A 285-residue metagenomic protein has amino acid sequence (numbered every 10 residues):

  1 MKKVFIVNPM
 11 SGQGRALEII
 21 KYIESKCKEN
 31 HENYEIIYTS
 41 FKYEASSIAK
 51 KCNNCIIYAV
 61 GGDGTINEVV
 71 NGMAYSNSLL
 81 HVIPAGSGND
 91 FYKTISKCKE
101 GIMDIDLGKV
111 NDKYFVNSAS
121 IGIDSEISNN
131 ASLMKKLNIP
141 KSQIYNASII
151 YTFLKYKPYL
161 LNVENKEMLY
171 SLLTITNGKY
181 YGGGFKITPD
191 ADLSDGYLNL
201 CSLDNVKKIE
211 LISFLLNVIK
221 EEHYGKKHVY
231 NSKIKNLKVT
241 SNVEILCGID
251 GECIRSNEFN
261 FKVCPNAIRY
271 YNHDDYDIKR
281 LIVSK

Functional and structural regions predicted by a protein language model:
M1-I57, N67, D277, I282-K285: ATP/NTP phosphate-donor binding region
P9, V60-G62, I83-A85: Glycine-rich beta-strand-to-loop/alpha-helix junction loops that act as flexible
I37-T39, Y75-S171: Catalytic core of DAGKc-family lipid kinases
T65-S76: Short Gly/Thr/Asp-enriched flexible loops that form oxyanion-binding sites at enzyme active sites
S120, D124, T174-T188, C253: Glycine-rich phosphate/pyrophosphate-binding beta-alpha loops
K135-I144, P189-I209: Gly/Ser/Thr-rich active-site loops/lids in small-molecule metabolic enzymes that frequently grip phosphoryl groups
N165-E167, D192, S202-K285: ATP/nucleoside-binding phosphotransfer catalytic cores, i.e., glycine-rich phosphate-binding loops
